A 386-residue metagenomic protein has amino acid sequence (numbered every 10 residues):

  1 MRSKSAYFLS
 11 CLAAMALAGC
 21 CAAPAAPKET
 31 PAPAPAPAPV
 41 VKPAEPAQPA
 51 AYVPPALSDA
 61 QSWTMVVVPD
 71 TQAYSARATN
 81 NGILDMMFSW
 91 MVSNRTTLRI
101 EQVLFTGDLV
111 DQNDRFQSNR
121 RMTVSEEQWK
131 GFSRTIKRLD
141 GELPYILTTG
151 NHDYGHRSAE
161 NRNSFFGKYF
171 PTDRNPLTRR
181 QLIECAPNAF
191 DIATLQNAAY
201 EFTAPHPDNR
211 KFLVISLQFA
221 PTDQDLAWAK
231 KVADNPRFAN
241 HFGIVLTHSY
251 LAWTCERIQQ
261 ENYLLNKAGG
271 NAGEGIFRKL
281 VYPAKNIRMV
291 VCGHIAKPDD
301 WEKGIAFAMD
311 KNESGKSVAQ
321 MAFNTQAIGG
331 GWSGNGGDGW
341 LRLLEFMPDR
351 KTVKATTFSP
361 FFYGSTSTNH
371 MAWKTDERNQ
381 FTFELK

Functional and structural regions predicted by a protein language model:
S10-G19: Bacterial N-terminal signal peptides
P37-T123, L265: N-terminal active-site segment of His-dependent metallophosphoesterases
D59, S333-K386: A short C-terminal boundary segment appended to hydrolase-like catalytic domains
V67-P69, E101-D108, P144-G150, L217 (+4 more regions): Active-site neighborhood of phospho(di)ester-bond hydrolases with catalytic His/Asp-centered motifs
Y74-A76, D111-D114, T149-S158, L195-A198 (+5 more regions): Active-site environment of divalent metal-dependent phosphoester hydrolases
R115-A227, R237-F238, D300-A322, R342-E345 (+1 more regions): Extended active-site neighborhood of metal-dependent phosphoesterases/phosphodiesterases
S118-S125, D223-A227, P236-R288: Active-site-proximal segments of metal-dependent phosphoesterases and phosphodiesterases across multiple
N266-P348: Conserved beta-sheet core of the metallophosphoesterase superfamily
